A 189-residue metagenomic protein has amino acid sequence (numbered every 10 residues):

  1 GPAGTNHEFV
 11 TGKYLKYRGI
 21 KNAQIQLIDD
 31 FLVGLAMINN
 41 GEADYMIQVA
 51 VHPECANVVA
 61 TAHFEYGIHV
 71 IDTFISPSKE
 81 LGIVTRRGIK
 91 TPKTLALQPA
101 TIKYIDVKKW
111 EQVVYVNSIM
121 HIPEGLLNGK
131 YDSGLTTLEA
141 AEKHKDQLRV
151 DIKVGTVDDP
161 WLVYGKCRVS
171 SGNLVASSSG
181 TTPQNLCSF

Functional and structural regions predicted by a protein language model:
G1-F189: Domain-level signature for soluble enzymes in the chorismate/prephenate branch of the shikimate pathway
